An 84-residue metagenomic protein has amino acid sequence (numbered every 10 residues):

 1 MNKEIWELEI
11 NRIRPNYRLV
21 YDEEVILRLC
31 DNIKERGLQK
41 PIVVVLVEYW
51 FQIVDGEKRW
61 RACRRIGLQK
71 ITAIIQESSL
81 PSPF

Functional and structural regions predicted by a protein language model:
M1-Q76, P83-F84: Short, charged/polar connector segments at secondary-structure boundaries
